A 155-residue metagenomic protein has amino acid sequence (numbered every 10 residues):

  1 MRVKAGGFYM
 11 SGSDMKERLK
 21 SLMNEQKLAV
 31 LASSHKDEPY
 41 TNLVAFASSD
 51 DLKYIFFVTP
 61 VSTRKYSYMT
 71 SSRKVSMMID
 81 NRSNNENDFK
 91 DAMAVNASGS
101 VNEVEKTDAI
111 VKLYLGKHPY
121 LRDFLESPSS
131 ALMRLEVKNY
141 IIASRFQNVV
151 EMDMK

Functional and structural regions predicted by a protein language model:
R2-A29: Extreme N-terminal tail/first-helix region
F8-S11, K90-K155: Charged, gly/pro-rich active-site loop segments
S21-K36, V75-I79: A short, Trp-centered hydrophobic/proline-enriched beta-strand micro-motif
E25-Q26, S71-S72, K117, S127: Structured helix-beta-strand junction loops
K27, N42, D51-K53, S71-V75 (+1 more regions): A generic structural signal for short beta-strands and their flanking turns/coil linkers
H35, I79-R82, D123-S129: A short, aromatic/hydrophobic, helix- or strand-capping loop or linear motif that either lines the entrance/gate
A47-N85: A short mixed-secondary-structure module that forms the rim of ligand-binding clefts
